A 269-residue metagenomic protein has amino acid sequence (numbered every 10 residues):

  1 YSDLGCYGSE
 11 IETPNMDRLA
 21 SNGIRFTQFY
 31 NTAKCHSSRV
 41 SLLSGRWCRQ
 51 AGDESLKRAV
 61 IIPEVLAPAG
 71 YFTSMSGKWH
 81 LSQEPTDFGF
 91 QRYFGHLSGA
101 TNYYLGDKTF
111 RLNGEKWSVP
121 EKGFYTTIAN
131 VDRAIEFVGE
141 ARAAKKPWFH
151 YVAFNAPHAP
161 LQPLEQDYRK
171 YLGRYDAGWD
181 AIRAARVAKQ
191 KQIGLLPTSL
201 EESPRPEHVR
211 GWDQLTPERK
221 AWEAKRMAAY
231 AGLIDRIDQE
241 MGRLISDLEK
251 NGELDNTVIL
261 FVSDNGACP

Functional and structural regions predicted by a protein language model:
Y1-P269: Formylglycine-dependent sulfatase
